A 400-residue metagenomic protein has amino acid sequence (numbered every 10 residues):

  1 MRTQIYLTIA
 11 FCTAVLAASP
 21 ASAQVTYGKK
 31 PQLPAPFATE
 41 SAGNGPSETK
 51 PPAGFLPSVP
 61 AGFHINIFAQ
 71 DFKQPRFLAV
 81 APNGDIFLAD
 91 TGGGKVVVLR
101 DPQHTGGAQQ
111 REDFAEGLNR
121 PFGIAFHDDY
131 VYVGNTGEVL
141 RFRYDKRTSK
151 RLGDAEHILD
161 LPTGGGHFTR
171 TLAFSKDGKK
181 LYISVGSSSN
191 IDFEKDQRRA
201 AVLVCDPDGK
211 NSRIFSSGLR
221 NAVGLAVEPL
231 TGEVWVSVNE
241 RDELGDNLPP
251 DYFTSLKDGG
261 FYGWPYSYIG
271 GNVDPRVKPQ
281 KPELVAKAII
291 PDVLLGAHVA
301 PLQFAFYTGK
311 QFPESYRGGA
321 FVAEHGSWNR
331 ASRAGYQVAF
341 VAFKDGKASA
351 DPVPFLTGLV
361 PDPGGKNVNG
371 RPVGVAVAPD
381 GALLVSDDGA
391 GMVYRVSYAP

Functional and structural regions predicted by a protein language model:
Q24-P60, T169, S187-N190, Q197-A200 (+5 more regions): Beta-propeller domain segments
I67-F72, E112-G117, I158-G164, I214-G218 (+3 more regions): Surface loop/turn motifs at the tips and blade-to-blade linkers of beta-strand repeat domains
D71, A81, H127, S175-D177 (+3 more regions): Structural WD40 beta-propeller signal
L78, I124, L172, A222-L225 (+2 more regions): Hydrophobic core register within WD40 beta-propeller blades
D85-A89, Y130-V133, K180-S184, E233-S237 (+2 more regions): Conserved beta-propeller blade signature
K95-V98, E138-L140, A201-L203, Y252 (+2 more regions): A short loop-to-beta-strand structural motif that recurs across blades of beta-propeller domains
R111, R120, A125-H127, G137-K176 (+1 more regions): Asp-box/WD-like beta-propeller blade repeats and closely related beta-sheet repeat scaffolds
A376-P400: Blade-level signature of beta-propeller repeat domains, shared across WD40, Kelch, NHL, RCC1 and BNR/Asp-box propellers
